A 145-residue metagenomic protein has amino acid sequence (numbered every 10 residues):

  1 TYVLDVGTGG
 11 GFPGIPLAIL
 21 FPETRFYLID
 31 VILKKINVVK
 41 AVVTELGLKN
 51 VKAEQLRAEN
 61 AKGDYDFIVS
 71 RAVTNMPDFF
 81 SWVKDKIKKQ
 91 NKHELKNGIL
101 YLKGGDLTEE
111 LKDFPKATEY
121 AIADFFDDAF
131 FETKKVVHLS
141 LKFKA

Functional and structural regions predicted by a protein language model:
T1-S70: Conserved SAM/SAH cofactor-binding pocket of Class I
G9, A72-N75, L107: Short glycine-rich anion-binding loops that position phosphate/pyrophosphate groups of nucleotides and phosphorylated
L17, V83-N91: Class I S-adenosylmethionine-dependent transferase superfamily signal
R25, N50-K52, G98, T118-A121: Conserved beta-strand segments of alpha/beta enzyme cores
K40, F80-V83, K112-D113: Short amphipathic alpha-helical segments
F67-K86: A short SAM/SAH-binding and catalytic strip from SAM-dependent methyltransferases
N91-L107: Conserved beta-strand signature within the Rossmann-like core of class I S-adenosyl-L-methionine
D106-A145: Active-site capping/gating segments
